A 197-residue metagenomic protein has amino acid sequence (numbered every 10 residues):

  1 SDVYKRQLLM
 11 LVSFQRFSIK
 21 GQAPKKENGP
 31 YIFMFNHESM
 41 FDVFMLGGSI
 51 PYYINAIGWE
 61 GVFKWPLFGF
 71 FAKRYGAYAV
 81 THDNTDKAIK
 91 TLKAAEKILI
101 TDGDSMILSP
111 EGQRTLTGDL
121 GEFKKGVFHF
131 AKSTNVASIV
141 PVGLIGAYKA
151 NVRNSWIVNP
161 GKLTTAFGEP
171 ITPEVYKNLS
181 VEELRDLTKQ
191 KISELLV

Functional and structural regions predicted by a protein language model:
D2-Y4: Short, small-residue-biased leader/transition segments that mark boundaries at the very start of proteins
V12, K25-T85: Catalytic core of membrane glycerolipid acyltransferases/transacylases, capturing the structured, soluble-facing
V12-K20, I89, A147-K149: Short gly/ser/thr-rich secondary-structure transition/capping motifs
G61, T85-I89, L120, V181: A conditional alpha-helix N-cap/helix-loop micro-motif detector
G69, L116-E183: A cross-family acyltransferase "interaction/gating" segment
T91, A95: Anionic-ligand binding region
I98-V127: Catalytic-site beta-strand/loop segments enriched in glycine and acidic/polar residues
